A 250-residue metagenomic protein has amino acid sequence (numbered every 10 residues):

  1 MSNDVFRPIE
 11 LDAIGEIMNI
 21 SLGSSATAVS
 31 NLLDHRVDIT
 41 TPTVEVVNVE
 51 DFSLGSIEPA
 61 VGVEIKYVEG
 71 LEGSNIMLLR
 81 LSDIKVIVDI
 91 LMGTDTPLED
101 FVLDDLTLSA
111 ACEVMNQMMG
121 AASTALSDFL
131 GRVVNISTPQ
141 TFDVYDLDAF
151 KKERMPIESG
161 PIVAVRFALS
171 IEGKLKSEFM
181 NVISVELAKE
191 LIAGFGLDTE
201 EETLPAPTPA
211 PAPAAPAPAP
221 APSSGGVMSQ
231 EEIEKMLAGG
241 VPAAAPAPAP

Functional and structural regions predicted by a protein language model:
S2, F6-A206: Composition-driven recognition of glycine/serine/threonine/acidic- and proline-rich low-complexity segments and repeats
V182, L187-P250: Polyanionic, low-complexity intrinsically disordered segments
